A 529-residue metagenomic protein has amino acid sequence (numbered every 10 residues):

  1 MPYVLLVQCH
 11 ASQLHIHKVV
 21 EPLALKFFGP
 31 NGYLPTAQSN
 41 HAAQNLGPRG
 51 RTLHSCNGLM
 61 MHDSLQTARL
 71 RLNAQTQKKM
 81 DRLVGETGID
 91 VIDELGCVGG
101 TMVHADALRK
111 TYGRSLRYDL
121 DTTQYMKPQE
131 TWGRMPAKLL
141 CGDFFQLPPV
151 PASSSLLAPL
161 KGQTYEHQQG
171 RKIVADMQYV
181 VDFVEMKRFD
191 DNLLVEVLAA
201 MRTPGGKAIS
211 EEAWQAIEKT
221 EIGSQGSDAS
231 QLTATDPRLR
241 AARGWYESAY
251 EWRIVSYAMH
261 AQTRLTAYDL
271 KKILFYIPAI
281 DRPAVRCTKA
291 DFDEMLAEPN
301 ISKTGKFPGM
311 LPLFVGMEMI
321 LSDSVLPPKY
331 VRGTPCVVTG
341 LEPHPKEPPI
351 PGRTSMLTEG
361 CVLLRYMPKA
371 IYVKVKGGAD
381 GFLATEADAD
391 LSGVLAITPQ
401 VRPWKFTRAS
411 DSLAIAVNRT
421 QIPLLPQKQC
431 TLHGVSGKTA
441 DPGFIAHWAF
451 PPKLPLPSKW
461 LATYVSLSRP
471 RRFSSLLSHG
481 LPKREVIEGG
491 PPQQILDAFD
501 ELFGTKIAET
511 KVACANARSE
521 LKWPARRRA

Functional and structural regions predicted by a protein language model:
M1-A529: Conserved ATP-binding/catalytic motifs of P-loop helicase motor domains
